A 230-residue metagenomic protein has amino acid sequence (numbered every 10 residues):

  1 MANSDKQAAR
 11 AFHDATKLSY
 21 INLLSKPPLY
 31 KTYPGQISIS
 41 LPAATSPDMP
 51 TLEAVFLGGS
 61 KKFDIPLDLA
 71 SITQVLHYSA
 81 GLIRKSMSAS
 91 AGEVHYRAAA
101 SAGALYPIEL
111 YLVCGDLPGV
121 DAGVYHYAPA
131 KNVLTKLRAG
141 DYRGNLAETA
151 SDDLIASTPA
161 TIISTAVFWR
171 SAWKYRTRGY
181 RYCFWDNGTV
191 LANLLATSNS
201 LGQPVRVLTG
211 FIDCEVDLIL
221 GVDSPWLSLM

Functional and structural regions predicted by a protein language model:
M1-M230: N-terminal accessory segments that position/regulate proteins before the catalytic core
